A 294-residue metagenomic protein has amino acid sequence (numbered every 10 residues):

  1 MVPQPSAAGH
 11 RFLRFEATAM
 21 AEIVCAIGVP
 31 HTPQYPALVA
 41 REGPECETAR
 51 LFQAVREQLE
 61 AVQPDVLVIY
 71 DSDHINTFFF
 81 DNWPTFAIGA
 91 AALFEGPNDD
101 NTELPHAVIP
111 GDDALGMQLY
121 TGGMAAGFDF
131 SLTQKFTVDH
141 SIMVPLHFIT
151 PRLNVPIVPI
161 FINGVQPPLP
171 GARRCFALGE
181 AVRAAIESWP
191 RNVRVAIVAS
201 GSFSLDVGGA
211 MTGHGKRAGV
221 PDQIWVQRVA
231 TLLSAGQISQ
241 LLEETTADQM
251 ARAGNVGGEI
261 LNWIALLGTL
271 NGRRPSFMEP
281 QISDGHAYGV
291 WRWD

Functional and structural regions predicted by a protein language model:
Q4-A19: Short, Lys/Arg-enriched N-terminal segments with co-localized hydrophobic residues within the first ~10-30 amino acids
M20-D65, F80-A177, S188, A210-D294: Flexible, D/E/H-enriched segments
H31-T32, S72-H74: Glycine-rich His-Gly loop
D65-D71, I160, V193-G201: Beta-strand elements within well-structured catalytic alpha/beta cores of enzymes that handle phosphate/sulfate esters
D73-I75, F203-S204: Catalytic metal-binding/acid-base residues of hydrolase active sites
V165, E180-V195: Non-transmembrane, aqueous-exposed alpha-helical and coiled segments at domain scale
I186, F203-V207: Extracytoplasmic, non-cytosolic globular domains
